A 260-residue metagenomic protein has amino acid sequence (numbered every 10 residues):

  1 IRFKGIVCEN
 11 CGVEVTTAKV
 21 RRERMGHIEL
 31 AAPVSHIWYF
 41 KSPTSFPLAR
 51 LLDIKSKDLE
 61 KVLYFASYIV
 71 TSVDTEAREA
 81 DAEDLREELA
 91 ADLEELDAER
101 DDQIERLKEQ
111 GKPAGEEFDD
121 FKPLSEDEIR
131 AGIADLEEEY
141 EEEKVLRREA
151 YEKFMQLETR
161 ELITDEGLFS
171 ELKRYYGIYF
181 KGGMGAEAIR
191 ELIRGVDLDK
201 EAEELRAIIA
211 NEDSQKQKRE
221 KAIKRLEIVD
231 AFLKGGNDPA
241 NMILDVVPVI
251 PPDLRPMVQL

Functional and structural regions predicted by a protein language model:
I1-L260: Conserved core architecture of multi-subunit DNA-directed RNA polymerases
